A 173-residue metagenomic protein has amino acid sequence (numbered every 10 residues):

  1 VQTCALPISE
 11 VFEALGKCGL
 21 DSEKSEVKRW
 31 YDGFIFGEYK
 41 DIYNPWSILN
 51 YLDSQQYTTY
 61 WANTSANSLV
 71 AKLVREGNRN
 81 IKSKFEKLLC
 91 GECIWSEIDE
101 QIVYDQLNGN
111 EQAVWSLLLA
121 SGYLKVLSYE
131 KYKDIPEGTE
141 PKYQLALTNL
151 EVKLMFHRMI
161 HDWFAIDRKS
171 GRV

Functional and structural regions predicted by a protein language model:
V1, L49-T59, A66-N67, K133-D134 (+2 more regions): Short secondary-structure boundary/capping segments
Q2-L6, V173: Short, small-residue-biased leader/transition segments that mark boundaries at the very start of proteins
A5-W115: Winged-helix-like regulatory helical subdomains adjacent to P-loop NTPase cores
I42, K125-L127, V173: A structural signal for short, well-ordered beta-strand segments and their strand-loop junctions that often border
C93-W95, V103-D105, G109-Q112, Y129-K153: Extended, charge-enriched "interface" segments that sit outside catalytic cores
L119-K131: A short, conserved structural fragment
P141-R172: Short, amphipathic alpha-helical interaction segments positioned at domain boundaries
